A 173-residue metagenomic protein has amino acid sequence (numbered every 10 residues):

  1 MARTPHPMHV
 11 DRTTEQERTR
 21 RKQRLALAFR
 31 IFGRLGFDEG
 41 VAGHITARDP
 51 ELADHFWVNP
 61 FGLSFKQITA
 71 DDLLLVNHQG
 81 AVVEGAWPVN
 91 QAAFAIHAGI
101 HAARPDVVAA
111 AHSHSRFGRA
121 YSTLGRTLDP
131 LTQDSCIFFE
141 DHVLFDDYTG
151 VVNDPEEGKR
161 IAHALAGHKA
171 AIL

Functional and structural regions predicted by a protein language model:
M1-L173: Glycine-rich flexible loops
